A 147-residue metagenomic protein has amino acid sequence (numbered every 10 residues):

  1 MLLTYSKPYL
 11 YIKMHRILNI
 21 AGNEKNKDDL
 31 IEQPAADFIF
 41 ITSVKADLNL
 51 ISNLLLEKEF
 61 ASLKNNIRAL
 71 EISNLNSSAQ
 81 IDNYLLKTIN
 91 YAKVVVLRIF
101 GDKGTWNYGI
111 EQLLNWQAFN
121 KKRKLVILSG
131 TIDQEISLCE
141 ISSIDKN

Functional and structural regions predicted by a protein language model:
L2-N147: An N-terminal assembly and electron-transfer interface module characteristic of large anaerobic redox and radical
